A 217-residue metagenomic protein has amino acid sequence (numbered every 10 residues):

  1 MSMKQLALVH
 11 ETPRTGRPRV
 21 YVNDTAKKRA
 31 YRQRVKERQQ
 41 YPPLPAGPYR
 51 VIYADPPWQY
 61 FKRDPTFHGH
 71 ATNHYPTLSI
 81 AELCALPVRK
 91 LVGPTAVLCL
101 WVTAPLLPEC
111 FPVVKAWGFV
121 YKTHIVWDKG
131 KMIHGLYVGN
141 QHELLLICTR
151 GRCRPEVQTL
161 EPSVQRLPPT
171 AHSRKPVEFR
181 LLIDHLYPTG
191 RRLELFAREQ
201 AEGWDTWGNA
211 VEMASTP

Functional and structural regions predicted by a protein language model:
M1-R34: BZIP DNA-binding basic region
Q33-P217: Class I S-adenosyl-L-methionine
